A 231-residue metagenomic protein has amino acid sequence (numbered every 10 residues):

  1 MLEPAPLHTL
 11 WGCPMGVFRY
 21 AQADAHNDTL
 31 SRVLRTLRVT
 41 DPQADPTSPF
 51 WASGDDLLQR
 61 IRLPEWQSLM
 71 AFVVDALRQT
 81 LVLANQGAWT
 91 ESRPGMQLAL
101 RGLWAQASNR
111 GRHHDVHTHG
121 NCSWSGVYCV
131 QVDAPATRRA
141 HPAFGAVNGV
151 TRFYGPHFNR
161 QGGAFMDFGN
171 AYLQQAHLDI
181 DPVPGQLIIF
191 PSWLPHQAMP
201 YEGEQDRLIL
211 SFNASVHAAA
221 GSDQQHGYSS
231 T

Functional and structural regions predicted by a protein language model:
M1-S92, H113, Y228-S230: Non-heme Fe(II)/2-oxoglutarate
T29, A198, R207, V216-A218 (+1 more regions): C-terminal tail/extension regions appended to the core domain(s) of diverse proteins
A84-R110: Hydrophobic beta-strand-centered segment that forms part of the acyl-chain substrate-binding groove
G102-L187, A220-Y228: Catalytic core of non-heme Fe(II) oxygenases with the double-stranded beta-helix
H114-H117, H196-G203: Short beta-strand His + acidic residue motifs that chelate non-heme Fe in jelly-roll/DSBH and cupin folds
S125-Y128, E204-A220: A short hydrophobic beta-strand segment most commonly corresponding to one strand of the jelly-roll/cupin
H196, L208, S222-Q224: Extracellular and organelle-lumenal recognition/adhesion modules and their flexible linkers in secreted
